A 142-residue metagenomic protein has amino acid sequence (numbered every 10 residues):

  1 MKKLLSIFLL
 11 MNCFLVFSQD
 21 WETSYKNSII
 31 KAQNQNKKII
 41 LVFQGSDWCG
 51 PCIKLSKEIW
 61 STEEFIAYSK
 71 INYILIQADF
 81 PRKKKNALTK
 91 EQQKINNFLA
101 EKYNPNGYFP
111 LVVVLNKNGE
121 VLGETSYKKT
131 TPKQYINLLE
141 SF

Functional and structural regions predicted by a protein language model:
M1-D20: Bacterial Sec-dependent N-terminal signal peptides
D20-E22, F65-K94: Thiol-based oxidoreductase modules, predominantly thioredoxin-like and allied folds used for disulfide exchange
T23-I39, S69: A short beta-strand-turn-helix
Q35-C49: Short active-site neighborhood of thiol/selenol oxidoreductases, capturing the structured segment around
I40-L41, L75, V112: Hydrophobic beta-strand anchors of alpha/beta hydrolase catalytic cores
C49-C52, V112: The canonical Cys-X-X-Cys-His
C52-K70: Typically the conserved alpha-helix immediately C-terminal to a functionally engaged Cys/Sec in thioredoxin-like
E101-F142: Non-catalytic, surface beta->alpha helical segment in thiol-disulfide oxidoreductase systems
